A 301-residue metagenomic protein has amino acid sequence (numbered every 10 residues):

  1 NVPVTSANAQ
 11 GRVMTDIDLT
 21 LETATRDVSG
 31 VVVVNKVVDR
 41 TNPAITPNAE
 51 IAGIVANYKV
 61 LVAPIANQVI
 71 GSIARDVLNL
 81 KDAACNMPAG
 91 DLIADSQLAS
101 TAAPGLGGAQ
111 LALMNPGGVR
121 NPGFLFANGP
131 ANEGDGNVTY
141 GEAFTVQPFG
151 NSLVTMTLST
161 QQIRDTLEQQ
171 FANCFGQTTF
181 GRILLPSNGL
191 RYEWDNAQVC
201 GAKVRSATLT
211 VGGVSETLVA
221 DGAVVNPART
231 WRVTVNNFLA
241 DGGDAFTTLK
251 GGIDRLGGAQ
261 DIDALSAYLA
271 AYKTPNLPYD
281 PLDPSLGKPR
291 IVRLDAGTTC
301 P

Functional and structural regions predicted by a protein language model:
S6-P301: Catalytic centers of hydrolytic enzymes
